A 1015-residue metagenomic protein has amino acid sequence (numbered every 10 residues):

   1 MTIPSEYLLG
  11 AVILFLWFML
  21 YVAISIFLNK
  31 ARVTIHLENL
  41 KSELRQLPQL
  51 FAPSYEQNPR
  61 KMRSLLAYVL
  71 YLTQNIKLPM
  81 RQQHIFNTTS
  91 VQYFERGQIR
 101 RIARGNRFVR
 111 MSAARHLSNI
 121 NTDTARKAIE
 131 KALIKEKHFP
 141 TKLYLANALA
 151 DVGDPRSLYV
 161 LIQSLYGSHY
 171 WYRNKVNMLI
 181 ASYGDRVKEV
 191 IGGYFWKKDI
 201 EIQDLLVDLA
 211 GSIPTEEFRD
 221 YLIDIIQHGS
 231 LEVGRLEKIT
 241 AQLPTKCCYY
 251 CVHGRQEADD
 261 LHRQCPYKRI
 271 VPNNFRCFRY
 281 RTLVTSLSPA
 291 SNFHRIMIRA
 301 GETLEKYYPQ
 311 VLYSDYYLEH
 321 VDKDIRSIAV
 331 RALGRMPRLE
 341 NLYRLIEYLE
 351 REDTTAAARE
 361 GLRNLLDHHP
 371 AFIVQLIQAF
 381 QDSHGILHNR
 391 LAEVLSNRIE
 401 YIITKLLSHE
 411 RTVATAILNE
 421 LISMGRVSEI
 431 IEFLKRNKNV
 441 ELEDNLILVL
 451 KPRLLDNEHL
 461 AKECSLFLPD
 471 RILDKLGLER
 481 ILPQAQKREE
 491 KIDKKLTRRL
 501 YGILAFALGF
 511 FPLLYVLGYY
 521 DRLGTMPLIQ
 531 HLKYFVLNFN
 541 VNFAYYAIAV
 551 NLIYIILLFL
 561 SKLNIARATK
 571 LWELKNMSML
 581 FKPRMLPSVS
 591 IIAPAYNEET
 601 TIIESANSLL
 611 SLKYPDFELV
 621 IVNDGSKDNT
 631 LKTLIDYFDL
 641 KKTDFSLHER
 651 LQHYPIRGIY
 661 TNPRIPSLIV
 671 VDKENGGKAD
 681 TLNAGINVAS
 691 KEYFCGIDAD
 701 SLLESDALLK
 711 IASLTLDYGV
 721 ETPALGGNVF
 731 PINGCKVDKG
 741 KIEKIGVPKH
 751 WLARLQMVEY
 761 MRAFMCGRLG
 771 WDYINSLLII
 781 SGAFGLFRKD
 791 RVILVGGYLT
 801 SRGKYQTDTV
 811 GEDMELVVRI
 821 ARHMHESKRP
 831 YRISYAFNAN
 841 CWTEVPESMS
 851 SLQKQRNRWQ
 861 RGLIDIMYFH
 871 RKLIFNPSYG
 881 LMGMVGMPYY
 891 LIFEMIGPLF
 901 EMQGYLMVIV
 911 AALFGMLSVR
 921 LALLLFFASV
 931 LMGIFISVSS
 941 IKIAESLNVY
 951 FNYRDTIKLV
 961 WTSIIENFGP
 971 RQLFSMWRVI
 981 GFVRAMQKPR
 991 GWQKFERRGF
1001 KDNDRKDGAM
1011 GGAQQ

Functional and structural regions predicted by a protein language model:
L37-A67, I556-D616, K632-I635: N-terminal signal-anchor transmembrane helix
A67, Q83, T89-I102, T122-I134 (+13 more regions): Amphipathic alpha-helical scaffolding segments comprising HEAT/armadillo-like alpha-solenoid repeats
L236-L312: Cysteine-centered metal-binding/redox modules
P512-Y554, S561, F581, Y889-Q987: Membrane-embedded multi-pass helical conduit in multi-pass membrane proteins, especially envelope-biosynthetic
I553, S561-N564, T643-N687, K691 (+4 more regions): Long helical/loop segments within the catalytic core of UDP-sugar-dependent glycosyltransferases, especially the large
N623-T643: A conserved acidic beta->alpha catalytic loop
F694: Short aromatic/hydrophobic "clamp" motif used to bind/position activated sugar donors
D698-L702: The conserved acidic donor/metal-binding loop of glycosyltransferases
